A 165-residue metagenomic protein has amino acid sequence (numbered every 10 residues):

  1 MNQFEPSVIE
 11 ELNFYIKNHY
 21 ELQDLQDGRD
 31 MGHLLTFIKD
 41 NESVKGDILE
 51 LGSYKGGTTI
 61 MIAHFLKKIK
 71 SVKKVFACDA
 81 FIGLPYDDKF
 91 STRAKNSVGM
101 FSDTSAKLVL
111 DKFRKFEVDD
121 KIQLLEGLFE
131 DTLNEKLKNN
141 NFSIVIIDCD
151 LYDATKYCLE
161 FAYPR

Functional and structural regions predicted by a protein language model:
M1-R165: A short alpha-helical cap/connector motif
